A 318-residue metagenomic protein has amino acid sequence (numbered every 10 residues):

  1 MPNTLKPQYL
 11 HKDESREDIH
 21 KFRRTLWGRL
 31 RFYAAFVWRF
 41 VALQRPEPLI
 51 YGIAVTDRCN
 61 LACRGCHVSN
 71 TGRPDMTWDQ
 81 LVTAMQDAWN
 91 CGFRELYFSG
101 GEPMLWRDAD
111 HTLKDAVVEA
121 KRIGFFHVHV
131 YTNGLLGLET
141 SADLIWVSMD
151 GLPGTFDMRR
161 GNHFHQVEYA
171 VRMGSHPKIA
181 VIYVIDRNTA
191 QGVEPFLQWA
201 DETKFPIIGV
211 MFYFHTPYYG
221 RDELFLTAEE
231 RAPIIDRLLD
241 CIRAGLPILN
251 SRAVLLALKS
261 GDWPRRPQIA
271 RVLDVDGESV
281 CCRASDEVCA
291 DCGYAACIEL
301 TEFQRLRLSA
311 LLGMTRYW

Functional and structural regions predicted by a protein language model:
M1-K12, H111-K114, I123, D143 (+4 more regions): Radical SAM enzyme [4Fe-4S]-AdoMet core and its adjacent flexible, acidic and glycine-rich loops/tails across
P2, P7-G137, S141, L312-W318: Conserved alpha-helical substructure of the radical SAM core
C59-C66, P267-Q268, C282, C289-C292: Short cysteine clusters
V68, M158, Y294: Phosphate-coordinating loops and pocket residues in cytosolic domains that bind phosphorylated ligands
G72, E102, G151, T216 (+1 more regions): Flexible, active-site-proximal loop/turn residues at the rims of small-molecule/cofactor binding pockets and catalytic
Y97, H129, W146, G209-M211 (+1 more regions): Residues embedded in well-ordered beta-strands within globular domains across many folds
E287-E299: A short, polar/charged loop-to-alpha-helix boundary motif
